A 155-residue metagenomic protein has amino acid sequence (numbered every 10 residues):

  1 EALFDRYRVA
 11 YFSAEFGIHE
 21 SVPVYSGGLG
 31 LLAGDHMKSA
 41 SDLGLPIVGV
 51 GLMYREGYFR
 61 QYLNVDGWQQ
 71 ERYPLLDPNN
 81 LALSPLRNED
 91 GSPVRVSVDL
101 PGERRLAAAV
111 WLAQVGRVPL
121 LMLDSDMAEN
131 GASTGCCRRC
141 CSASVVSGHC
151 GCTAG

Functional and structural regions predicted by a protein language model:
E1-G155: Catalytic cores of carbohydrate-active enzymes across secretory and cytosolic contexts
